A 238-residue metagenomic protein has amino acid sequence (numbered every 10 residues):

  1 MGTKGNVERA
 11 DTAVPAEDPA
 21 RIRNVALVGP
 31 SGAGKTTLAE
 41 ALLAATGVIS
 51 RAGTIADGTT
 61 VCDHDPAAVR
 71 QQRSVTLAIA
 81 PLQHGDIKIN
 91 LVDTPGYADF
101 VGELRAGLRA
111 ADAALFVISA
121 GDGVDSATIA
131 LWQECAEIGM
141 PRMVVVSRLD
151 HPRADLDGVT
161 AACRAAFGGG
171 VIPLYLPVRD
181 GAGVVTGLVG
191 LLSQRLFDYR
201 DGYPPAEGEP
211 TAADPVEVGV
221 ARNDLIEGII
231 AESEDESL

Functional and structural regions predicted by a protein language model:
G2-A33, R51-A52, S119-L238: P-loop NTPase catalytic nucleotide-binding module
G2-I118, D122-V124, P173, V216-V220: P-loop NTPase switch module centered on the Walker A-proximal segment
